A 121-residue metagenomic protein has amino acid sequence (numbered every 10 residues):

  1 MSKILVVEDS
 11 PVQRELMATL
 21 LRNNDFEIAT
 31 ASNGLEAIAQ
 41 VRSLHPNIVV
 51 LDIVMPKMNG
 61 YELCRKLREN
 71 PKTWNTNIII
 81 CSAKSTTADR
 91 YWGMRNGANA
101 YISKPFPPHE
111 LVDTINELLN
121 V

Functional and structural regions predicted by a protein language model:
E8: Conserved acidic carboxylate
P11-A29, L118: Two-component/phosphorelay signaling modules centered on CheY-like receiver
L44-V50: Active-site beta3 strand of CheY-like receiver
M55: Receiver (REC) domain active-site loop signature in two-component systems and cognate sites in sensor histidine kinases
F106-I115: C-terminal output helix
